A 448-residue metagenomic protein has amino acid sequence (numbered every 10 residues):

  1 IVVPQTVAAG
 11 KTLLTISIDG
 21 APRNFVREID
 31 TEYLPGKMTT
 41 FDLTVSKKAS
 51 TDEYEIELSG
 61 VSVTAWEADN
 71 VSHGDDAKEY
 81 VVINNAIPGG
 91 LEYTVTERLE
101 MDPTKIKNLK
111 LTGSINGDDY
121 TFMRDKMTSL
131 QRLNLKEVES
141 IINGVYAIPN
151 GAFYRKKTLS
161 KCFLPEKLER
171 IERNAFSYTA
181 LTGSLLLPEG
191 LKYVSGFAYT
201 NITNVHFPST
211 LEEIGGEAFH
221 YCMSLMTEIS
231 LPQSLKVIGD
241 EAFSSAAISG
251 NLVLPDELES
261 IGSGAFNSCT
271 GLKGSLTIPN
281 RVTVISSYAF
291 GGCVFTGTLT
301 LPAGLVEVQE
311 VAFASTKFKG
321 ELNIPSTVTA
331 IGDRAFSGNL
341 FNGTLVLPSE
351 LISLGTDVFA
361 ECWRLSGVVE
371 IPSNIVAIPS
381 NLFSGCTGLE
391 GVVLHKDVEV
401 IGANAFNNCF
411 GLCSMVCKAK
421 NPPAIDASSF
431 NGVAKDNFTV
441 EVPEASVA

Functional and structural regions predicted by a protein language model:
I1-V7, D42-A49, C362, C409: Conserved "repeat-terminator" motif of extracellular CCP/Sushi domains
I1-Y33, A77-K78: Tryptophan-paired
N24, E28-K78: Extracellular beta-sheet/turn segments enriched in Thr/Pro/Gly and aliphatic residues
E79-K105: Acidic Gly/Asp/Thr-rich repetitive segments characteristic of extracellular carbohydrate-active and adhesion proteins
E79-N85, K107-I115, L130-G144, K157-R170 (+12 more regions): Structural signature of tandem-repeat unit edges
T121-T128, I142-R155: Extracellular beta-strand-rich solenoid/capping regions of secreted or surface-exposed proteins that bind or remodel
D125-T128, C409, S429-D436: Short, conserved loop/helix-junction motifs that constitute active-site signature segments in enzyme catalytic cores
P149-A152, E172-A175, S195-G196, G215-A218 (+9 more regions): Consensus positions within tandem repeat domains that build extended binding/scaffold surfaces
